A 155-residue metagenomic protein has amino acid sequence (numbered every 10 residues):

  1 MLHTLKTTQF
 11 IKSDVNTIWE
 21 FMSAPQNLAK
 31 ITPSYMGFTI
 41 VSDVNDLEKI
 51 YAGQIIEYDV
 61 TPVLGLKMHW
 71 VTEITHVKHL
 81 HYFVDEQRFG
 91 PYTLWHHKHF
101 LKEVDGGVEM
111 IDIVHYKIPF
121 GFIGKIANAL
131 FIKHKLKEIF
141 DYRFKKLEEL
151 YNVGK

Functional and structural regions predicted by a protein language model:
M1, I50, L64-L66, F89-T93 (+1 more regions): A generic structural micro-feature
M1-L47: Hydrophobic ligand-binding cavity/cleft-lining segments
T4-K6, K67-V71, T93-H97: Short, surface-exposed coil-to-beta transition loops
I11-S13, V60-L64, H76-K78, P91 (+1 more regions): Beta-strand elements of well-folded, non-transmembrane domains
D14-V15, L47, T75-Y82, F100-E109: A short, structured loop/turn motif at beta-sheet edges
T17-M22, L28, I56, I74 (+4 more regions): Hydrophobic pocket/interface hotspot
V41-R88, Y142-K145, E149-K155: Glycine-rich portal/gate segments that line the openings of hydrophobic small-molecule binding cavities
E86-E138: Beta-strand/loop substructures that line and gate deep hydrophobic ligand-binding cavities in soluble
